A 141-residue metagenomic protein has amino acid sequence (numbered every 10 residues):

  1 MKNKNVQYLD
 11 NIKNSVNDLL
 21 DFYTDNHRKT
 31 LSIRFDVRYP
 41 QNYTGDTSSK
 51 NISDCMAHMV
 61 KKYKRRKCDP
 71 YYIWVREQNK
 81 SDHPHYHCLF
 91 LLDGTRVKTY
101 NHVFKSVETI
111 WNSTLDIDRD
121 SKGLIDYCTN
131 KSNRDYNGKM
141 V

Functional and structural regions predicted by a protein language model:
M1-L31, G94-V141: Catalytic "initiation/cleavage/transfer" segments centered on a nucleophilic residue and adjacent nucleic-acid-engaging
D18-N79: Signature for HUH/AEP ssDNA processing cores
I33, Y72, Y86, S113-L115: A broad, low-specificity signal marking well-ordered, structured residues that form hydrophobic/aromatic
G45-T47, P84, K98: Short acidic, gly/pro-rich beta-turn/loop elements at beta-sheet edges and active-site/ligand-binding grooves
N51, C88-F90, H102-S106: Generic preference for flexible, low-structure residues
Y72-G94: Histidine-centered divalent-metal-coordination microenvironment in nucleic-acid enzymes
